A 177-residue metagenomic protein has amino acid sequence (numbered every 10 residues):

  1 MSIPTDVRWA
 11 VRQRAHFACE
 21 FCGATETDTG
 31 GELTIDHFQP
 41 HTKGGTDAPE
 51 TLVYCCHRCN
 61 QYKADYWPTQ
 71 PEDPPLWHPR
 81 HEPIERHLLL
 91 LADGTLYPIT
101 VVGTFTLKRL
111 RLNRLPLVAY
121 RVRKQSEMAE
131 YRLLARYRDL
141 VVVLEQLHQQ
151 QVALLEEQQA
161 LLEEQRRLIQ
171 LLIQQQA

Functional and structural regions predicted by a protein language model:
I3-L33, C56-C59: Short cysteine-rich loop/turn motifs with clustered Cys
T5, T25-D28, E50, H57 (+1 more regions): Extended charged
A18, T42-G45, L91, T95-Y97: A broad, structure-centric signal for solvent-exposed, well-ordered loop/edge residues that line or flank functional
Q39-T51: Short linker/helix segments within small regulatory modules
